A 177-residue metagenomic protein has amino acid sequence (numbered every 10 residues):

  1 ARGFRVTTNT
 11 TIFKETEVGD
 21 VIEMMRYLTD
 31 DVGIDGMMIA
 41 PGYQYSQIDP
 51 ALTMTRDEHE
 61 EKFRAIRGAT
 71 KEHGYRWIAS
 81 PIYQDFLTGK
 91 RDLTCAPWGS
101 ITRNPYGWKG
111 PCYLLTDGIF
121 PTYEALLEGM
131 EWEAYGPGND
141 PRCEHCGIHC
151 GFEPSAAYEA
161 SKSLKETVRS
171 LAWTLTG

Functional and structural regions predicted by a protein language model:
A1-Y106, G110, L114, Y158-E159: Radical SAM enzyme [4Fe-4S]-AdoMet core and its adjacent flexible, acidic and glycine-rich loops/tails across
D92, Y106-G177: Flexible mid-to-C-terminal extensions adjoining Fe-S/redox cofactors in radical SAM and related proteins
